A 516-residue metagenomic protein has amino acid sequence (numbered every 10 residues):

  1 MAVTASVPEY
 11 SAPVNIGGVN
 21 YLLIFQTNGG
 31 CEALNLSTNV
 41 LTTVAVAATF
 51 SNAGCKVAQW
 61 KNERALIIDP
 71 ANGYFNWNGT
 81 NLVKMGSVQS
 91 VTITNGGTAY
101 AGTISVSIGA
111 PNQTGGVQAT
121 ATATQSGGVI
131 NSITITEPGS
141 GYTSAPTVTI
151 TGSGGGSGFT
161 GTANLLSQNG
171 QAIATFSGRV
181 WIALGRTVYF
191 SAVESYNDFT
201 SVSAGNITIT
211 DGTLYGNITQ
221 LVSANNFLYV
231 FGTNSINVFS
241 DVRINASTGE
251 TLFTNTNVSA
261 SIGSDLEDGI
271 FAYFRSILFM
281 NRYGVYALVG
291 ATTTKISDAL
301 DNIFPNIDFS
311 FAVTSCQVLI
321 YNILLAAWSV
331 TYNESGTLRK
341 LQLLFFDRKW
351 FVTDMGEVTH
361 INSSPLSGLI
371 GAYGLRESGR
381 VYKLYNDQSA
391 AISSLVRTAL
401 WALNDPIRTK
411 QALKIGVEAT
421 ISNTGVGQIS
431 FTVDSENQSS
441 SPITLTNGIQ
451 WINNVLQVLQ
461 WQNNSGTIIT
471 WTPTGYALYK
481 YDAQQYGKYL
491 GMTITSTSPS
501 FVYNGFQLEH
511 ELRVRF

Functional and structural regions predicted by a protein language model:
M1-L41, T49-L66, S261-D268, R275-S276 (+2 more regions): Beta-sheet repeat architectures centered on beta-propellers
A2-V7, L41-N52, K84-G86, L166-C316 (+1 more regions): Beta-propeller and closely related beta-pinwheel folds
K56-G86: Hydrophobic or amphipathic alpha-helical targeting/insertion segments
N72-G73, T187-V188, E334-S335: Short glycine/acidic-enriched loop and turn motifs that connect beta-strands
F75-N76, A99-A101, G141, F279 (+1 more regions): A structural signal for the beta-strand cores of small, secreted beta-rich domains
V83-S90, G127-G128, N164-S167, Y382-S394: Short domain-boundary/entry signatures in modular proteins, especially in secreted/extracellular architectures
K84, S90, N95, S132 (+3 more regions): Extracellular/lumenal ectodomain signal focusing on beta-strand-rich modules and carbohydrate-recognition contexts
G86-L165: Conserved, function-critical positions that sit in or immediately flank catalytic and ligand-binding motifs
